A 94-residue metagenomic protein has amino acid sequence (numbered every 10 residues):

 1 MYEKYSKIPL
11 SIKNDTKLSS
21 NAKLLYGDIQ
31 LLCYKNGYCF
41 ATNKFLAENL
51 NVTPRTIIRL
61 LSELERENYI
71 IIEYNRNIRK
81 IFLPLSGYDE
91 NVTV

Functional and structural regions predicted by a protein language model:
M1-V94: Electropositive, intrinsically flexible nucleic-acid-contacting patches
